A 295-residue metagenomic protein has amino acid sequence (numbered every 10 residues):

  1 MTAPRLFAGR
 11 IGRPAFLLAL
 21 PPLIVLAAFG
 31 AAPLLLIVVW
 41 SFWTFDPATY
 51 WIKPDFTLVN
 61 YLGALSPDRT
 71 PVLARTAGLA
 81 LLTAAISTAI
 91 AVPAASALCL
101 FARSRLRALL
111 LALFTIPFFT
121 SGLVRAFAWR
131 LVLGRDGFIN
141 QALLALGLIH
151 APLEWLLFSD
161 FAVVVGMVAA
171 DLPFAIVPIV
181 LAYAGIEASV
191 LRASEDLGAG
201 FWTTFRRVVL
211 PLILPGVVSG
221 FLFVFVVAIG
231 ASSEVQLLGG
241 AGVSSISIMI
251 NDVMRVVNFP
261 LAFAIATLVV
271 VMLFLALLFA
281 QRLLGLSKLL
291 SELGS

Functional and structural regions predicted by a protein language model:
M1-I37, R107-L113, F279: N-terminal signal-anchor/first transmembrane alpha helix
T2-L6, L98, V180-E195, F263-S295: C-terminal transmembrane helix and the adjacent membrane-cytosol boundary/short C-terminal tail of inner/organellar
P4-A8, L58, A126-V168, W202 (+1 more regions): Membrane-interfacial helix termini and adjacent extracytoplasmic/periplasmic loops of multi-pass transporters
P4-R5, G9-P14, D46-A48, L58-D68 (+1 more regions): Interhelical loop and adjacent transmembrane-helix boundary motif in polytopic membrane transport permeases
P14-A19, A94-W129, L191-R192, F205-R206 (+1 more regions): Cytoplasmic-entry segments and transmembrane alpha-helices of multi-pass inner-membrane transporters
L20-A32, I116, A169, F174-S189 (+2 more regions): Transmembrane alpha-helices
A31-P67, V132, D136-G137, G239-A241 (+1 more regions): Short membrane-interfacial helix/loop motifs at transmembrane-helix boundaries
P67-L100, V168: Transmembrane alpha-helix signature in integral membrane proteins
